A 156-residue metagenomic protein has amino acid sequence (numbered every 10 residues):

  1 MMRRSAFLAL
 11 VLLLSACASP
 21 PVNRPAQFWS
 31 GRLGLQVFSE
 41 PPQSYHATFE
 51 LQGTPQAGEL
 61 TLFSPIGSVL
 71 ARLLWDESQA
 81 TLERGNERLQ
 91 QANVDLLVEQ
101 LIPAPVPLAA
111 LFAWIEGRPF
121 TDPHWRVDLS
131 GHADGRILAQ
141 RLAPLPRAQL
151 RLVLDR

Functional and structural regions predicted by a protein language model:
M1-F7: Bacterial N-terminal signal peptides that target proteins for export
L13-A16: C-terminal motif of bacterial Sec signal peptides marking the signal peptidase cleavage site
A18-P21: Bacterial signal peptide processing site
P25-R32, P55-E59, H132-A139: Short, hydrophobic/aromatic-rich segments at coil-to-beta transitions
R32-L70: Post-signal-peptide N-terminal segment of Sec-exported extracytoplasmic proteins
Q43-A47, A71-R72, D122, P146-L150: Amphipathic hydrophobic-ligand
A57-P107: An acidic-aromatic
G117-R156: Gly/Pro-enriched, hydrophobic low-complexity segments that function as extracytoplasmic propeptides/linkers
